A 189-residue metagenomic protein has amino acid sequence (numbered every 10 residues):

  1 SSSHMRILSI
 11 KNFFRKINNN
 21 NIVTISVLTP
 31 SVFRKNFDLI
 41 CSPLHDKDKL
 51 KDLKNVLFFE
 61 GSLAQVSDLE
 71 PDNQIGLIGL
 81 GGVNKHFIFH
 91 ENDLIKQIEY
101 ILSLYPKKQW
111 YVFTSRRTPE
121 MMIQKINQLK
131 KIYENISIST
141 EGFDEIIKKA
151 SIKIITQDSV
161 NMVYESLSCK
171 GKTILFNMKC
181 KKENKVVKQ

Functional and structural regions predicted by a protein language model:
S1-F59, A64: Active-site and donor-binding regions of nucleotide-sugar-utilizing enzymes
I7, F33-R34, K47-L50, K85-I88 (+2 more regions): Short, charged/polar "capping" segments at the starts of alpha-helices and the immediately preceding loops
N18-V23, P106-K108, K170-K172: A short helix->loop->beta-strand "cap" motif at the edges of active sites that frequently abuts
I40-P43, W110-R116, I174: Short internal beta-strands
G61-E120: Active-site donor-nucleotide binding/catalytic segment of nucleotide-sugar enzymes
I126-Y164: Donor nucleotide-activated moiety binding/catalytic core segment of transferases that use nucleotide-activated donors
L167-Q189: Nucleotide-sugar donor-binding patch of glycosyltransferase catalytic domains
